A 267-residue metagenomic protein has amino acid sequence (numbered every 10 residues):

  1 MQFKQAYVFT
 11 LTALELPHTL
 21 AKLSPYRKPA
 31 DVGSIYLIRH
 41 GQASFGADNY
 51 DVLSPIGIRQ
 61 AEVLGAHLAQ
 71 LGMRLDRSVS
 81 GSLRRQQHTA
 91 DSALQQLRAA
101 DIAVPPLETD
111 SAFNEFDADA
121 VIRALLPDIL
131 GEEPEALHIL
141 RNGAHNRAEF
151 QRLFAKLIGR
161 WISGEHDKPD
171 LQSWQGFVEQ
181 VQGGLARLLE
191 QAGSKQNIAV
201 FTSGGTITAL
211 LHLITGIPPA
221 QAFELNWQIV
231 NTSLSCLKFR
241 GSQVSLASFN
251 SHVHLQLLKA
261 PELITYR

Functional and structural regions predicted by a protein language model:
A13-P25, A66-R152: Phosphate-coordination/substrate-recognition cap region in phosphate-metabolizing enzymes
S34-I38, V79, Q196-T202: Beta-strand elements within well-structured catalytic alpha/beta cores of enzymes that handle phosphate/sulfate esters
Y36, G41-Q95, S173-Q180: Loop-to-helix element that buttresses phosphate recognition and phosphoryl-transfer chemistry
G41, G204-G205: Active-site metal-binding loops of divalent metal-dependent hydrolases
L71-M73, Q191-K195: Glycine-rich phosphate-binding loop signature in dinucleotide/nucleotide-binding domains
F150-L188: Hydrophobic, aromatic-enriched interface-forming segments
P218-Q243: Domain-level recognition of soluble alpha/beta enzyme cores, biased toward histidine phosphatases/phosphomutases
A247-R267: Acidic, His/Gly-rich catalytic cores of divalent-metal-dependent hydrolytic chemistry
